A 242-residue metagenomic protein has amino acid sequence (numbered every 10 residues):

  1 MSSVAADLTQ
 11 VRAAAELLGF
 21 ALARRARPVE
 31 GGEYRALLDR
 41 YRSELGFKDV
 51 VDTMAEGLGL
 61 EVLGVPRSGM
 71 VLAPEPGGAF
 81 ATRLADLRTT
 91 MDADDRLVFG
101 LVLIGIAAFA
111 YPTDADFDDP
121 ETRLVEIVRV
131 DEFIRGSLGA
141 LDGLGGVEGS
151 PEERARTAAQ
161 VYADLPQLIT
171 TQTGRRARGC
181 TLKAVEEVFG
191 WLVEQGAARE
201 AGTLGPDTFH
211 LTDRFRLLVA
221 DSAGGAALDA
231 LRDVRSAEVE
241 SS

Functional and structural regions predicted by a protein language model:
M1-T113: Eukaryotic partner-binding/assembly regions in large regulatory complexes
P28-Y34, D119-R135, D142-R176: Short acidic, hydrophobic short linear motifs in intrinsically disordered regions
S43-V51, A177-E194: Short amphipathic alpha-helical interaction segments
G69-L72, G205-D213: Minor-groove-contacting beta-hairpin "wing" of winged helix-turn-helix DNA-binding domains
R83-T90, A108-T122, P166-R175: Short acidic, glycine/Ser/Thr-rich loop/turn "cap" segments at secondary-structure junctions
I169-G174, E194, D213-S242: Short, amphipathic alpha-helical interaction segments positioned at domain boundaries
A201-G202: Beta-hairpin "wing" of winged helix-turn-helix
